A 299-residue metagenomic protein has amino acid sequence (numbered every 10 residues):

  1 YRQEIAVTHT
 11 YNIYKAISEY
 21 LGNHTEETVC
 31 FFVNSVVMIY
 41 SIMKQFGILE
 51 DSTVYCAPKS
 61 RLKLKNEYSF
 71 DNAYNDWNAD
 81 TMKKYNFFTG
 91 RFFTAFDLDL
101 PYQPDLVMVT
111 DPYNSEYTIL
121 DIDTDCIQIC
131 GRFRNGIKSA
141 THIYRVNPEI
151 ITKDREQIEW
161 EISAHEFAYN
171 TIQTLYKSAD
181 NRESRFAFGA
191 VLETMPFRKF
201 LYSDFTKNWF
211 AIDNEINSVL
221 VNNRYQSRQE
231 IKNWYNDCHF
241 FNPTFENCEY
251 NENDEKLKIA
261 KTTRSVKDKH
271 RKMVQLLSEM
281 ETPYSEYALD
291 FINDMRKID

Functional and structural regions predicted by a protein language model:
T10, Y14-G47: Conserved strand-helix element at the start of the C-terminal RecA-like helicase core
V54, S60-T89: Conserved helicase ATPase core of P-loop NTP-dependent helicases/translocases
K59-R61, D111-Y113, H142-I150: Short beta-alpha junction loops
K65-E67, Y113-I122, K153-Q157: Short, flexible/disordered intra-domain loops and linkers
W77-L106, Q128-G136: SF2 helicase motor core recognition
Y113-K138: Conserved SF2 helicase motif VI
W160-D299: The feature captures the C-terminal accessory region of ATP-dependent helicases and related nucleic-acid translocases
